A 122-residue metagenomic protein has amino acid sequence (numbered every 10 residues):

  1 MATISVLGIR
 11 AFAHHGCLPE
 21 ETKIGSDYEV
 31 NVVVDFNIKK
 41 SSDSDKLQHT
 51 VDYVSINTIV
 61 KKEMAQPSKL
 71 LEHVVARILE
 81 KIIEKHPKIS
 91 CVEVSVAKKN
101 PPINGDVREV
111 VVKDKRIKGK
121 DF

Functional and structural regions predicted by a protein language model:
M1-F122: N-terminal, polar/charged subdomain of small-to-medium soluble alpha/beta proteins
